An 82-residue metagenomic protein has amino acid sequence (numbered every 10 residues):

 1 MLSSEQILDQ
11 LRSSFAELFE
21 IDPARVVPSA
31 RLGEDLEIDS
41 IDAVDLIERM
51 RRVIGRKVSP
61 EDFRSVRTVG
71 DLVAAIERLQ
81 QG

Functional and structural regions predicted by a protein language model:
M1-P23, E77-G82: Thiotemplate assembly-line natural product biosynthesis machinery
E5, A24, V44, V69-G70: Residues in well-ordered alpha-helical elements
D9, I41-V44: Short alpha-helical elements of helix-turn-helix
R12, S29, I47: Generic structural marker for isolated residues within well-ordered, non-membrane alpha-helices of soluble domains
V27-D39, P60-G70: Glycine-rich loop motifs involved in handling phospho/adenylate chemistry
A43-S65: Phosphopantetheinylated carrier protein domains
